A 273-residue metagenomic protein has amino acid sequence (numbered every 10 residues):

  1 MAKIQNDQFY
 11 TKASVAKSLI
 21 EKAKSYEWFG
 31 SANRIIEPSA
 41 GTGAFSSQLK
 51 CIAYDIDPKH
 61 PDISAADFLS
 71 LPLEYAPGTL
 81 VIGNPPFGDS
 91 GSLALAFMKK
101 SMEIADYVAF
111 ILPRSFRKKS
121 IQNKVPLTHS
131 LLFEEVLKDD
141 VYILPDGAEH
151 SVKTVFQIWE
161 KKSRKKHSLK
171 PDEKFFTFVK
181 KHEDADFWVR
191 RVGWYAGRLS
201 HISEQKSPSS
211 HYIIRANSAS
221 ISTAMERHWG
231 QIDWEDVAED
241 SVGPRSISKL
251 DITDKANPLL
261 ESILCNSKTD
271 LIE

Functional and structural regions predicted by a protein language model:
M1-E273: Class I S-adenosyl-L-methionine-dependent methyltransferase catalytic core
